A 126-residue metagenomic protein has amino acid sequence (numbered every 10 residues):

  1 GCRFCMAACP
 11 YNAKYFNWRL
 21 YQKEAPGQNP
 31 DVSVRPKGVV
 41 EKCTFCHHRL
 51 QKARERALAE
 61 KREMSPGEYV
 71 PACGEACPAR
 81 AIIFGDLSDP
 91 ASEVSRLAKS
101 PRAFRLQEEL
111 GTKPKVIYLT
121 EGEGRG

Functional and structural regions predicted by a protein language model:
G1-G126: Non-ligating segments of multi-cofactor redox enzymes
